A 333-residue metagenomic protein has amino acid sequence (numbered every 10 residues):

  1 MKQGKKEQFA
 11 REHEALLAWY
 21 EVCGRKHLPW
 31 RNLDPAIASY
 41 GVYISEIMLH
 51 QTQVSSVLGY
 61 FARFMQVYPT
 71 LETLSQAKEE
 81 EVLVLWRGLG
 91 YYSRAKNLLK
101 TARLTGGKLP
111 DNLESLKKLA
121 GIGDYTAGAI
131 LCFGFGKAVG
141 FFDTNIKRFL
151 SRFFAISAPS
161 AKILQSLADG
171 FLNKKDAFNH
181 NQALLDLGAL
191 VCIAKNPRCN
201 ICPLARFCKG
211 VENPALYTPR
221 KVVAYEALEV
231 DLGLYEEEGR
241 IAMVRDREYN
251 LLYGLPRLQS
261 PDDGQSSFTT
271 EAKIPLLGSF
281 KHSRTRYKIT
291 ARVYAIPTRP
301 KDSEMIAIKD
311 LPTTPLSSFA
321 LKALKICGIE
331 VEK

Functional and structural regions predicted by a protein language model:
M1-H27, N32, A189-K333: Intrinsically disordered, low-complexity, charged terminal extensions of DNA damage-control enzymes
K6, H13, W19-N200, L204-F207 (+1 more regions): Catalytic cores of DNA base-excision repair glycosylases
